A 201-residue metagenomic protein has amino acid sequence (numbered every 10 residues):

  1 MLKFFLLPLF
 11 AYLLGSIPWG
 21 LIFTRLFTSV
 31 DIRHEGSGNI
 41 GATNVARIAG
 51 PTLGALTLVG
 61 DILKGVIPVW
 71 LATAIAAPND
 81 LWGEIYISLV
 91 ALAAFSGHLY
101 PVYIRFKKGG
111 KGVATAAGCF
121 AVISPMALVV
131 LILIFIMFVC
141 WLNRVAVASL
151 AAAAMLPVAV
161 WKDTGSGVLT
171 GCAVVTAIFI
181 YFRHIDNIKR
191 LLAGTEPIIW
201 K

Functional and structural regions predicted by a protein language model:
M1-L7, I67-L89, A121-L128, V160-C172: Helix-coil boundary and interhelical linker segments in multi-pass alpha-helical membrane proteins
L2-F27: N-terminal signal-anchor transmembrane alpha helix
F5-F10, G54-A55, I87-L92, V129-L133 (+2 more regions): Hydrophobic alpha-helical transmembrane segments
G20-L21, F95-F106, F135-L142, I185-K189: C-terminal ends of transmembrane helices
L21-T52, K108-G109, I185, K189-K201: Cytosolic, membrane-interface loops and tails of multi-pass inner-membrane proteins
V30-N39, I104-A117, R144-A152: Short, non-helical or kinked segments that cap or interrupt transmembrane helices
A46-G50, A72-A76, K111-L142, A154-D163: Interfacial segments of multi-pass membrane proteins
R47-A74, Y86: Multi-pass membrane catalytic core of lipid/isoprenoid biosynthesis enzymes
